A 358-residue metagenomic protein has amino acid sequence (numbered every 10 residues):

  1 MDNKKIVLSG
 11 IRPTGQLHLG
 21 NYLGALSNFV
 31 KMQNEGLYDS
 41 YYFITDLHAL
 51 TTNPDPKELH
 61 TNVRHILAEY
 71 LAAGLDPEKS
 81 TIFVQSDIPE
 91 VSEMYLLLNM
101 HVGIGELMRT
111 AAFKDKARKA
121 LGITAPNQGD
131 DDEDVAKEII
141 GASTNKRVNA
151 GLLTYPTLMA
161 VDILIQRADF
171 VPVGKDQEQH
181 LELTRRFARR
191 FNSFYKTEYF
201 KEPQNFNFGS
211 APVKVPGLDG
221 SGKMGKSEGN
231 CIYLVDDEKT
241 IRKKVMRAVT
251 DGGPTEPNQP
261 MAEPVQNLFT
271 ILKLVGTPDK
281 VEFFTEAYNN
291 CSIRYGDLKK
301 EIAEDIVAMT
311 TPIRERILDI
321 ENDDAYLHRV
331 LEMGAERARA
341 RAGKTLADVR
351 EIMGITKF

Functional and structural regions predicted by a protein language model:
D2-L8, P13-A160, R314, L318: N-terminal Rossmann-like or analogous alpha/beta NTP/dinucleotide-binding catalytic cores that position adenine
S9-I11, V84, R167, G217-D219 (+1 more regions): Pocket-edge structural micro-motifs
L17-L23, Y41-T45, D55-L59, I66 (+6 more regions): Structured ligand/cofactor/substrate-binding pocket environments in proteins
K31, A72-A73, M100, I163 (+4 more regions): Residue-level signal for well-ordered alpha-helical scaffold segments within enzymatic catalytic domains
L37, I104-M108, I165-P172, G276-F284: Short helix-capping/linker segments at secondary-structure and domain boundaries
Y70, D176, S221: Conserved RecA-like P-loop NTPase ATPase core
Q179, R185-F358: Conserved nucleotide- and phosphate/pyrophosphate-binding catalytic cores in adenylate/nucleotidyl-handling enzymes
